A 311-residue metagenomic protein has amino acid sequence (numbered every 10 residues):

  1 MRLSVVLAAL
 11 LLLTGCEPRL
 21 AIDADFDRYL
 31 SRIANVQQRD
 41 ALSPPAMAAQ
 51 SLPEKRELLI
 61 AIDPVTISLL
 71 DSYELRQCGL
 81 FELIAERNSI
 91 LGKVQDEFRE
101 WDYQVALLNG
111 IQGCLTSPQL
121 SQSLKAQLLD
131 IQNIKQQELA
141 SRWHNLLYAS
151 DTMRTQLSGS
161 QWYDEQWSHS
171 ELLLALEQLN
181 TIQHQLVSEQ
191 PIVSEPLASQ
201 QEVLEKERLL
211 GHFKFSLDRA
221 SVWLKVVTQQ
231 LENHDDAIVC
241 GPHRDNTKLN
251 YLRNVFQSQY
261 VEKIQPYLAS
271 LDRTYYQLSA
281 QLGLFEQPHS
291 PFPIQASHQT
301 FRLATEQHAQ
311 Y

Functional and structural regions predicted by a protein language model:
M1-A8: Sec-dependent signal peptide recognition, specifically the positively charged N-region followed immediately by
V6, A21, Y276: Residue-level marker of positions within ordered structural domains that often coincide with functionally constrained
L12-G15: C-terminal motif of bacterial Sec signal peptides marking the signal peptidase cleavage site
R19-H169: N-terminal Sec/ER secretory leader and immediately downstream segment of secreted/extracellular precursors
F26, F81, F98, F213-F215 (+4 more regions): Phenylalanine-focused residue identity feature
Q127-F285: Extended amphipathic alpha-helical interaction segments
S270-Y311: Hydrophilic extracytoplasmic domains
